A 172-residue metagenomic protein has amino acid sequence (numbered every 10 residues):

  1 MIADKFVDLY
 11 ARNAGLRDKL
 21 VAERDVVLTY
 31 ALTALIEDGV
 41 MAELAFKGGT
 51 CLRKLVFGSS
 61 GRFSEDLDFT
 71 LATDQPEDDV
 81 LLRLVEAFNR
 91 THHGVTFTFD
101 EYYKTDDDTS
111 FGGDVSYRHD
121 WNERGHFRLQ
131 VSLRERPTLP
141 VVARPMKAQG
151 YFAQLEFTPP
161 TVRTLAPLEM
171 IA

Functional and structural regions predicted by a protein language model:
M1-V7: Polybasic, low-complexity association/targeting segments
D8-G15, K19, D25-T33, D106-A172: Catalytic cores of NTP-dependent nucleotidyl/adenyl transfer enzymes across multiple folds
A14-R17, D68-Q75: Short histidine-centered catalytic/ligand-binding loop motif
A31-V40, A87, T91: Generic non-transmembrane alpha-helical segments
I36-L67, T73: Active-site nucleotide-donor binding segment shared across nucleotidyl transfer reactions
L44, V95, G125-F127: Outer-envelope beta-barrel architecture signal
V56-S60, V80-R83, F127, V141-A143: Short, conserved acidic/polar surface loops in the N-terminal third of protein domains
L71-T105: Metal-dependent nucleotidyltransferase catalytic core
